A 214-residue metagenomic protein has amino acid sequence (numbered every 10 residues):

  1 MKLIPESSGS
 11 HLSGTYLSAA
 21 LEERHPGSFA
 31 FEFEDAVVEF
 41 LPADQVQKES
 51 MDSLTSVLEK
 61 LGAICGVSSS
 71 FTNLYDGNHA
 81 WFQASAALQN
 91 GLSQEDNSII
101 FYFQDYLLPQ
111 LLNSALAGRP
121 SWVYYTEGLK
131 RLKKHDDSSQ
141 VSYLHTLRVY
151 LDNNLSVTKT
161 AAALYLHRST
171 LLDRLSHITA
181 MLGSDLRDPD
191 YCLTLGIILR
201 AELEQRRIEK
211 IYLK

Functional and structural regions predicted by a protein language model:
M1-K214: Cytosolic nucleotide-utilizing catalytic cores of signal-transduction proteins
